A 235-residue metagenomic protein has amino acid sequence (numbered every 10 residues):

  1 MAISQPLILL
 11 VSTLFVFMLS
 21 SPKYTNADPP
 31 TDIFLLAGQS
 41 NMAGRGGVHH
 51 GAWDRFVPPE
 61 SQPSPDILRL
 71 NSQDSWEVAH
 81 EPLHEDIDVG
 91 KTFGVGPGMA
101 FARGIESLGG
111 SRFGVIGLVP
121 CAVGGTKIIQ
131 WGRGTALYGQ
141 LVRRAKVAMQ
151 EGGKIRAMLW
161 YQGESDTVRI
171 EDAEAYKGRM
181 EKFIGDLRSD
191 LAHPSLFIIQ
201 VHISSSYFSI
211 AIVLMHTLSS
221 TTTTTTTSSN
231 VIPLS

Functional and structural regions predicted by a protein language model:
M1-I3: N-terminal secretory signal peptides that target proteins for export/translocation
Q5-P22: Cleavable N-terminal signal peptides of Sec/SRP-targeted secreted and luminal proteins
F17-T221, S228-S235: Cell-envelope and extracellular/periplasmic
